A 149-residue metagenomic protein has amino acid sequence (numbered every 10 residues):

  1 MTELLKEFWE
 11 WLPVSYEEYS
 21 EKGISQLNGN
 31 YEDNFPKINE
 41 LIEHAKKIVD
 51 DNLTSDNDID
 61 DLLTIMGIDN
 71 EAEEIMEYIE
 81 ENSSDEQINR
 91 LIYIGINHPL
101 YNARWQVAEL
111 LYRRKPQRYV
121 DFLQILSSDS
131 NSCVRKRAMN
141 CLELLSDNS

Functional and structural regions predicted by a protein language model:
M1-M76: N-terminal alpha-helical scaffold/docking segments in eukaryotic complex subunits
D50-L63, S83-N97, P116-S128, D147-S149: Amphipathic alpha-helical scaffolding segments comprising HEAT/armadillo-like alpha-solenoid repeats
A72-E73, R104, R135: Residue-level detector of extended alpha-helical repeat arrays and alpha-solenoid scaffolds
M76-E77, Q106-E109, Q124, A138-N140: Hydrophobic core positions within HEAT/HEAT-like alpha-solenoid repeats
Y93-L111: A mid-sequence interfacial segment
P99-L100, S130-C133: Short inter-helical turns and helix N-cap capping residues of alpha-solenoid HEAT/ARM repeat scaffolds
